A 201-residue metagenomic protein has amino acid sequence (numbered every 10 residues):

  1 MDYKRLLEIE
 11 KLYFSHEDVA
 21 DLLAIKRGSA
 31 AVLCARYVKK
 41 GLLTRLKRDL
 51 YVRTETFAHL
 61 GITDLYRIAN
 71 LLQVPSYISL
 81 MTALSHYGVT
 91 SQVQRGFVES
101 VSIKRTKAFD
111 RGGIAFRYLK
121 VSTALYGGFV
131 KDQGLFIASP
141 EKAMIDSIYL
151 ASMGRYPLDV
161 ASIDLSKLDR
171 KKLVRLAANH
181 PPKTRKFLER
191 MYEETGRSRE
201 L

Functional and structural regions predicted by a protein language model:
M1-Q73, G112: Short beta-edge/loop segments at beta->alpha junctions of small alpha/beta modules that act as binding/recognition
E10, K120-S122, I148: Residues at the C-termini of beta-strands that transition into short coil/loop
V19, A83, M144: A residue-level signal for conserved active-site and pocket-lining positions in enzyme catalytic cores
L22, K39, S85-H86, N179: Residues at alpha-helix termini
A24, V38, G88, Y149-M153: Hydrophobic/aromatic-lined pockets within catalytic cores
Y37, A83-L84, V160, A177: Hydrophobic alpha-helix position signal
R45-E55, L65-L125: Short gly/ser-rich loop at a beta-strand->alpha-helix junction or flexible surface loop bordering the NTP-binding
L125-L201: Hydrophobic alpha-helical interaction segments
